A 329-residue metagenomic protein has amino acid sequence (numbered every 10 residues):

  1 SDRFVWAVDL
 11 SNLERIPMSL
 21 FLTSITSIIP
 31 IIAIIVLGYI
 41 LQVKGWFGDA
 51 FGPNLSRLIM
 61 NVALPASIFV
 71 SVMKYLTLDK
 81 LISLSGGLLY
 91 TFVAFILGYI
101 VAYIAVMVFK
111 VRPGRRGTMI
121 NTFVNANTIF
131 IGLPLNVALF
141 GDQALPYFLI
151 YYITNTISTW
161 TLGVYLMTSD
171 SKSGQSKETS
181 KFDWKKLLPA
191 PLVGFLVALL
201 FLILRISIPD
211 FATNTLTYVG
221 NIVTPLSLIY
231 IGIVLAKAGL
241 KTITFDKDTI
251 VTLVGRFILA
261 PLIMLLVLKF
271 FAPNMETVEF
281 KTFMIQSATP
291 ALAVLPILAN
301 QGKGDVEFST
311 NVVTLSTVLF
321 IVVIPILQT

Functional and structural regions predicted by a protein language model:
V5-T329: Alpha-helical transmembrane segments of multi-pass small-molecule/ion transporters
